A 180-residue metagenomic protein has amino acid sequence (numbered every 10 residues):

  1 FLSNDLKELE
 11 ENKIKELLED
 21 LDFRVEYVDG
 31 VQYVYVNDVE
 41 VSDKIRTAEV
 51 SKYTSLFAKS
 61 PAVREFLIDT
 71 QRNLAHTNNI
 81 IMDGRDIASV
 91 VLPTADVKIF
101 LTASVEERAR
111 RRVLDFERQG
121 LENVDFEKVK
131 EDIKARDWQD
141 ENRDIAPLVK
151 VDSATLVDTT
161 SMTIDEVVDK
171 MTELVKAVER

Functional and structural regions predicted by a protein language model:
F1-R46: N-terminal phosphate/diphosphate-binding loop that engages ATP/GTP or pyrophosphate donors across diverse enzyme folds
S3, R24, S60, L74-T77 (+2 more regions): Conserved, well-folded catalytic cores of nucleic-acid-processing and energy-transducing macromolecular machines
N12, E16-E19, E65, D69-N73 (+7 more regions): Solvent-exposed alpha-helical segments within well-ordered globular domains of core cellular machineries
K15, V25-E26, S42, R72 (+2 more regions): Short secondary-structure boundary/capping segments
Y35-V36, E40-S42, S51, L114-R118 (+1 more regions): NTP-dependent small-molecule kinase module
D38, L67, I81, I133 (+1 more regions): Residue-level signature of catalytic and energy-coupling elements of molecular machines, predominantly ATP/GTP-dependent
S42-T54, A58-Q119: ATP-dependent NMP and nucleoside kinases share a basic, alpha-helical "lid"
D86-V90, I99-R110, R118-D132, R136-I145 (+2 more regions): Anionic, Ser/Thr-rich low-complexity intrinsically disordered regions
